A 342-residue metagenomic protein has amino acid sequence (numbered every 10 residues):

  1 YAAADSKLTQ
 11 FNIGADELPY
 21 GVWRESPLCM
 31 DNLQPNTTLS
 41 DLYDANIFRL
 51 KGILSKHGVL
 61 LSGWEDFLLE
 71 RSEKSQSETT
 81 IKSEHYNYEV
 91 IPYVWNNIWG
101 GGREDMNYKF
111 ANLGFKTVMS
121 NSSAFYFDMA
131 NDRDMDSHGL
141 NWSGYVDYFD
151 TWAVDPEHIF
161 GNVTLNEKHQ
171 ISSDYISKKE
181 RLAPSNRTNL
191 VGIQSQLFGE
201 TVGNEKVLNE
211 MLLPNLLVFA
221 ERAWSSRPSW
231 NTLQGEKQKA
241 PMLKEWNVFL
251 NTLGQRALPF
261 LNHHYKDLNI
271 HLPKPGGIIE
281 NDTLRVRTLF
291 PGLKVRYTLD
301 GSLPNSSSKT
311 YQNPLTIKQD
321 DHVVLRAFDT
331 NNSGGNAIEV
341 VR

Functional and structural regions predicted by a protein language model:
Y1-A2, R49-K51, E78-I81, D105-N107 (+4 more regions): Generic recognition of flexible, low-complexity loop/linker segments
Y1-V90, N97-G102, N107-K109: Active-site neighborhood of glycoside hydrolase catalytic domains
T9-Q10, A15-L18, L213, G292-L299: Hydrophobic/aromatic-rich, well-ordered segments within soluble, folded domains that form packed cores
Q10, E89-I91, L190-G192, T283 (+1 more regions): A residue-level signal for beta-strand positions that form part of recognition/binding surfaces within mature
I13, L54, P92, L216 (+2 more regions): Hydrophobic, well-ordered secondary-structure elements that form the walls of internal hydrophobic environments
Y20, E200, L303-P304: A short, flexible beta-alpha/helix-coil linker loop
L60-L68, E73-G277: Flexible, acidic glycine-rich loops studded with aromatic residues
K237-R342: Short, compositionally stereotyped local motifs that mark structural "simplifiers"
